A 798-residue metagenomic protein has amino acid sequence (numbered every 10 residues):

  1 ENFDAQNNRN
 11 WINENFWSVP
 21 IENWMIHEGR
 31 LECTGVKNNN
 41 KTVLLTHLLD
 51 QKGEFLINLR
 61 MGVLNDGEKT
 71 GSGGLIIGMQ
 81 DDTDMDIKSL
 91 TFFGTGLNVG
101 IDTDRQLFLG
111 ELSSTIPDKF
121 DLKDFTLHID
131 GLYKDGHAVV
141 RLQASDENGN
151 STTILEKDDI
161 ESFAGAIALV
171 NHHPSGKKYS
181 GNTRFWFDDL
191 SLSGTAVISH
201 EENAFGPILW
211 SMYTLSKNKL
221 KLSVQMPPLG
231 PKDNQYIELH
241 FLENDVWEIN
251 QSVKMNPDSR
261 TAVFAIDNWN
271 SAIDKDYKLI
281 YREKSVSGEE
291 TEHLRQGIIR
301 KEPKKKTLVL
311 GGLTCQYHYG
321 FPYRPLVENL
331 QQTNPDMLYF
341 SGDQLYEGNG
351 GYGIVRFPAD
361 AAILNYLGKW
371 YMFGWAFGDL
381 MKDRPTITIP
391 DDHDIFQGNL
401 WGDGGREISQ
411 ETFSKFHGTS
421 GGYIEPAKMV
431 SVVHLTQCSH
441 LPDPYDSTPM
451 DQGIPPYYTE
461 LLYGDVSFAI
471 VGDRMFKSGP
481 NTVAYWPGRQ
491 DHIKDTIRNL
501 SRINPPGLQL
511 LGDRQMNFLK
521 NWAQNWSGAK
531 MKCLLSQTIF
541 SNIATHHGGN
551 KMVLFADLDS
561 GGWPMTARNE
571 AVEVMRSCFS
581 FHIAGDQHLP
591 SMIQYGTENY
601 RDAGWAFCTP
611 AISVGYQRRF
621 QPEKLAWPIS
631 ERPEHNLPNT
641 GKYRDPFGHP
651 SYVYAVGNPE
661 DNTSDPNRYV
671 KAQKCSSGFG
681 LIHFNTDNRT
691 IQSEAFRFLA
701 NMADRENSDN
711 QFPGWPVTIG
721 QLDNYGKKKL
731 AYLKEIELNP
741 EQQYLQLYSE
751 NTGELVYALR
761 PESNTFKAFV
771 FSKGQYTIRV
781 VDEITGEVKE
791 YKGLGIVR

Functional and structural regions predicted by a protein language model:
E1-P20: Extracellular carbohydrate-recognition regions
F3, L59, K119-K157, I691: Carbohydrate-binding surfaces in secreted/extracellular proteins
C33-L112: Secretory/extracellular carbohydrate-interaction modules and structurally similar beta-sandwich "look-alikes"
D66-M79, A138-V140, D233-I237, S693: Beta-strand acidic-aromatic groove motif in beta-rich domains, primarily in extracellular
I76-Y133, P646-K671: Glycine-aromatic-enriched beta-strand/loop faces of beta-sandwich-type recognition domains, especially lectin-like
S151-W186: Flexible glycan-contacting loops in extracellular carbohydrate-active proteins
G176-Y179, W186, S191-T195, K217 (+6 more regions): Long, structured stretches of catalytic cores involved in phosphate-ester chemistry, encompassing
G194-A204: Proline/serine/threonine-rich low-complexity linkers at boundaries of modular beta-sandwich domains
